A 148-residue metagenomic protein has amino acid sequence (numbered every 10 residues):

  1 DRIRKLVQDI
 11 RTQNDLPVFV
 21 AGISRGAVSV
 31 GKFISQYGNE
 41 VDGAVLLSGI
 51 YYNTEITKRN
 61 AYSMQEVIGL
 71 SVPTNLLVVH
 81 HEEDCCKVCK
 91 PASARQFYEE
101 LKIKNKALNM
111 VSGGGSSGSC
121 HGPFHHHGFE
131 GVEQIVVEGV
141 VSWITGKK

Functional and structural regions predicted by a protein language model:
D1, I23, A27, G69 (+3 more regions): Solvent-exposed, acidic/flexible segments
D1-Q13: Alpha/beta-hydrolase active-site loop
D9, D15-G69: Primarily recognizes the serine-hydrolase "nucleophile elbow" in alpha/beta-hydrolase and SGNH/GDSL folds
I10, E100-L101, W143: Hydrophobic helix-cap positions at the C-terminus of alpha-helices in RecA-like/P-loop ATPase nucleotide-binding cores
Q13, D84-C89, C120-G122: Functionally engaged cysteine thiol sites
A27, N53, C85, G115-S117: Flexible, glycine-rich phosphate/dinucleotide-binding loops and adjacent beta-alpha linkers at cofactor/substrate
G43, G49-A107: The feature captures the conserved acid-bearing segment of alpha/beta-hydrolase catalytic domains
K104-K148: C-terminal catalytic histidine-bearing segment of alpha/beta-hydrolase fold enzymes
